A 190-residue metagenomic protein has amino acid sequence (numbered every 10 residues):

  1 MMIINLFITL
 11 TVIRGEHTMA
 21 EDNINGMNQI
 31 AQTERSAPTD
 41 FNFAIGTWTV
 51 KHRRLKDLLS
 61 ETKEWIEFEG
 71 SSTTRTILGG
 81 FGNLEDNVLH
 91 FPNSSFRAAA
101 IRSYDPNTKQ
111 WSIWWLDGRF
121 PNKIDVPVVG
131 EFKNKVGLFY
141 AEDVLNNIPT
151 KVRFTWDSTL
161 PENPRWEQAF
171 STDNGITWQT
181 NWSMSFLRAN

Functional and structural regions predicted by a protein language model:
M1-M2, M19: Initiator methionine at the very start of the polypeptide chain
M2-T11: Bacterial N-terminal signal peptides
H17-N190: Hydrophobic small-molecule pocket/channel-lining residues, especially in calycin-type beta-barrels
